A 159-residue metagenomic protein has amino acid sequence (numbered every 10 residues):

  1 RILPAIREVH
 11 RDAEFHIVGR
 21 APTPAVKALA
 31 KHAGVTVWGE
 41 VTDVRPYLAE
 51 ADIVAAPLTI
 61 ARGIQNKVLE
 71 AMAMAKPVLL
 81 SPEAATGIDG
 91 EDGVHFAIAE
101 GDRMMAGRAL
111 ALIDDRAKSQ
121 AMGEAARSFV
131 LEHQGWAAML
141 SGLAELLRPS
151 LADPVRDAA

Functional and structural regions predicted by a protein language model:
R1-R11: Short hydrophobic signal-anchor/transmembrane segments that target glycosyltransferases and glycosylation machinery
H10, E14, V18-P46: Nucleotide-activated donor-binding/catalytic signature segment of Leloir-type glycosyltransferases, i.e., the conserved
G34, A49-G63, M74-P77: Acidic donor-binding loop of glycosyltransferase active sites
R45, N66-M74, T86-I88: Short alpha-helical segment that forms part of, or immediately flanks, the ligand-binding pocket in carbohydrate-active
K67-E70, P77-S81, A97: Short hydrophobic beta-strand element within catalytic cores of glycosyltransferases and related nucleotide-activated
P82-I98: Short acidic/histidine- and often glycine-rich active-site loop of Leloir-type glycosyltransferases that engages
F96-R103, A111-R116: Conserved acidic donor-binding segment of nucleotide-sugar-dependent glycosyltransferases
A117-L147: A charged, aromatic-enriched C-terminal amphipathic alpha-helix characteristic of glycosyltransferases across folds
